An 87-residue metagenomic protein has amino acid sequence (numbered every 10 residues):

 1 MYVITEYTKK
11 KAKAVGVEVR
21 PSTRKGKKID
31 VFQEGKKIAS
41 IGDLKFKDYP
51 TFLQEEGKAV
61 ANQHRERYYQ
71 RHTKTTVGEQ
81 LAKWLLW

Functional and structural regions predicted by a protein language model:
M1-W87: Arg/Lys-rich, low-complexity, intrinsically disordered basic segments
